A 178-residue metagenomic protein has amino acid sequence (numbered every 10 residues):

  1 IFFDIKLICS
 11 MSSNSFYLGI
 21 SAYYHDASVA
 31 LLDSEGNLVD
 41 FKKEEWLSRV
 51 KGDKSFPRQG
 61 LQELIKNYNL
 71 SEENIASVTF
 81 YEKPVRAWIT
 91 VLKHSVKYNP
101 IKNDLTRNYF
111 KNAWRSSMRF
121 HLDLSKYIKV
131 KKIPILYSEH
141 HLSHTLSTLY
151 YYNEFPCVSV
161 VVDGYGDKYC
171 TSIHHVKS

Functional and structural regions predicted by a protein language model:
F2-F3: Aromatic (phenylalanine/tyrosine) cluster motif
L7-S178: Short acidic/glycine-rich loops and adjacent helix/strand connectors that line catalytic pockets where negatively
